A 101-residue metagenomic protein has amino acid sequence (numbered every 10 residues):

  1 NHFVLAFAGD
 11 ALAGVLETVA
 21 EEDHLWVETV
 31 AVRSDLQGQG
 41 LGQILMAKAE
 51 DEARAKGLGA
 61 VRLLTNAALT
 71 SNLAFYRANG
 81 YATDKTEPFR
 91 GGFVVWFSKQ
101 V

Functional and structural regions predicted by a protein language model:
N1-T29, R33, M46-K48, E52 (+3 more regions): Acetyl-CoA-dependent GNAT
F3-V4, E21, G59-V101: C-terminal "cap" of GNAT-fold acetyltransferases
V30-Q37, T65-N66: A short, internal acetyl-CoA/4′-phosphopantetheine-binding micro-motif in the GNAT/acyltransferase core
S34-Q37, K48, G80-T83: Short, low-complexity, polar/charged sequence segments that are solvent-exposed and flexible
Q37, R54, R77: Short polybasic/polar patches that bind polyanions
Q39, Q43: Residues forming the Rossmann-fold NAD(P)(H) cofactor-binding site
